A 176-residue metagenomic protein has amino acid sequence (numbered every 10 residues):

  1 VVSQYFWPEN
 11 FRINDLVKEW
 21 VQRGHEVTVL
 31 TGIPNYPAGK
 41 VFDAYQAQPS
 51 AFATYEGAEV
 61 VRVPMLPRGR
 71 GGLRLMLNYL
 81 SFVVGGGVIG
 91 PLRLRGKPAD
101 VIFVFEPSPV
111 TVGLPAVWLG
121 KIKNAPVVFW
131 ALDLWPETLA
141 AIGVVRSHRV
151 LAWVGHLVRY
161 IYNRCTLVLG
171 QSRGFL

Functional and structural regions predicted by a protein language model:
V1-E56: N-terminal subdomain of nucleotide-sugar transferases
E9, G32, F105, L132 (+1 more regions): Replace "coordinates the UDP/GDP/TDP-sugar" with "coordinates nucleotide-activated sugar donors
N10, M76-P91, A99-L132, P136: An aromatic- and histidine-rich active-site surface loop
L16, T111-L114, W118-P126, R149-V168: Membrane-proximal helix-turn-helix segments that form the acceptor-binding/catalytic region of lipid-linked
E26-T28, E59, P126, L167: Residues at the starts of beta-strands that form the adenosine-phosphate
N35, G174-L176: Alpha-helix capping/helix-boundary segments
E56-V88, G143-R146, V150: A short, charged, and often flexible helix/loop element on the N-terminal side of the glycosyltransferase catalytic
